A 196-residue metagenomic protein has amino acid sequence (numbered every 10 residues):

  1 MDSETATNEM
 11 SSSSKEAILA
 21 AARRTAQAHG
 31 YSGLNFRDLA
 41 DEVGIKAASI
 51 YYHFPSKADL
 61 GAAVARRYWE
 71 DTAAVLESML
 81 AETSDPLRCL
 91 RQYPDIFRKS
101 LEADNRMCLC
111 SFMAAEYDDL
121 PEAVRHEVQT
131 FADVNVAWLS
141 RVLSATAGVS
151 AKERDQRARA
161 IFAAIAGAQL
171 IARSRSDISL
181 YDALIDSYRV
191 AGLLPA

Functional and structural regions predicted by a protein language model:
M1-S13, T83, V149, A196: N-terminal intrinsically disordered/low-complexity leader segments
T7, S14, I18-A21, R157: N-terminal positioning helix adjacent to the helix-turn-helix/winged-helix DNA-binding module
A17, A21-D59, A63: Helix-turn-helix
K57, V64, Y68, T72 (+5 more regions): Hydrophobic/aromatic residues within well-ordered alpha-helical segments
A63-R67, L76-R106, R157-I161: Hydrophobic alpha-helical connector segments
T83-S84, L120-E122, A132-I161, G192-A196: Hydrophobic alpha-helical bundle segments that form small-molecule/ligand-binding pockets
S100, R141, F162-L180, A191-A196: Amphipathic C-terminal alpha-helical segment
E102-H126: Amphipathic alpha-helical segments used for helix-helix packing
